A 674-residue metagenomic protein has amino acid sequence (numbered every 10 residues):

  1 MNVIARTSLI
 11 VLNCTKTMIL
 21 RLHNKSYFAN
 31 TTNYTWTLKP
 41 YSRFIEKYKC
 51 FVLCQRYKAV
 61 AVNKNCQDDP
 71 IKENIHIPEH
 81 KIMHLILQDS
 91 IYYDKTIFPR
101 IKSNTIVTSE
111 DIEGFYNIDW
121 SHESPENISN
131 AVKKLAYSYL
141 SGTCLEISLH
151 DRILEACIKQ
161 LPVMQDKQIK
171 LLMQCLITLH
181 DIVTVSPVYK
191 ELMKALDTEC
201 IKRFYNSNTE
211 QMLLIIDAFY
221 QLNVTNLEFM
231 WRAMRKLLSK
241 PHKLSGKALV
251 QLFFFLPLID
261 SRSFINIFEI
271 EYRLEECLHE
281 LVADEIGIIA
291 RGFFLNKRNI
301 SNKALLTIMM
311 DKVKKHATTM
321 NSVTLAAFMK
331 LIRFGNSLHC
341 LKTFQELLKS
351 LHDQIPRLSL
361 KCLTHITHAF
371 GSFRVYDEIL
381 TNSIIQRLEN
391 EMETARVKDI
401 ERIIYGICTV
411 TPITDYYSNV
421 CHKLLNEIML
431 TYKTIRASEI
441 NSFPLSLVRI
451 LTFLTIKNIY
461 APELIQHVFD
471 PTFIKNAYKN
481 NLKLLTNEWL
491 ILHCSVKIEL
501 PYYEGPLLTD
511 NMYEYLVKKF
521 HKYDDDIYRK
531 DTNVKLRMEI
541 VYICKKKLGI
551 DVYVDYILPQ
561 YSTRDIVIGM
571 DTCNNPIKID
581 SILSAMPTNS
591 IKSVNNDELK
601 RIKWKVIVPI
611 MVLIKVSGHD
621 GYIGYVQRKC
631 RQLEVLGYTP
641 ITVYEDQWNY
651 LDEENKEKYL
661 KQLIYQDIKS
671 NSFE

Functional and structural regions predicted by a protein language model:
N2-T642, D646-E674: N-terminal alpha-helical scaffolds in RNA gene-expression factors, predominantly in nucleus-encoded
